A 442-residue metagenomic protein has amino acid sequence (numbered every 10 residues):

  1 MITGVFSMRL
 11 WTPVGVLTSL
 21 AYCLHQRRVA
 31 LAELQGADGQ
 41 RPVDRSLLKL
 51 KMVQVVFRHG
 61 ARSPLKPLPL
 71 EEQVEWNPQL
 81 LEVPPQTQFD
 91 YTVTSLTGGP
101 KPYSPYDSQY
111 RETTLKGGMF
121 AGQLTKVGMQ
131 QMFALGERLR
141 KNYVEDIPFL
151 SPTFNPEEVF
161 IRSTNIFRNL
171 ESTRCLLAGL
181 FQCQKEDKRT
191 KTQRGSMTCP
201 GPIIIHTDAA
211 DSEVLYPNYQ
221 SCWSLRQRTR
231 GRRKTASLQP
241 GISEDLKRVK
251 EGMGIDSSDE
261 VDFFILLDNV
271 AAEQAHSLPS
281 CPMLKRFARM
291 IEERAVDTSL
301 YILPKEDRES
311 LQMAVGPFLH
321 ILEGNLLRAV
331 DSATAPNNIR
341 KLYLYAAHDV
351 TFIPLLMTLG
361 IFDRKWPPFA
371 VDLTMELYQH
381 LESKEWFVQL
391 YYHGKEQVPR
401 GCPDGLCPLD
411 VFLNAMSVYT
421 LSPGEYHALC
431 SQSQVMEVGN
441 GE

Functional and structural regions predicted by a protein language model:
I2-F160, T164-E442: Signature for phosphate-centric chemistry
